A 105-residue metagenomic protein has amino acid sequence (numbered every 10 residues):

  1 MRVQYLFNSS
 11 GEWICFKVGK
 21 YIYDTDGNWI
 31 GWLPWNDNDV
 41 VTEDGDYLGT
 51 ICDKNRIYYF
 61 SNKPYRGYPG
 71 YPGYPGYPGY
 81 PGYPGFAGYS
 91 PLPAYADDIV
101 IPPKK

Functional and structural regions predicted by a protein language model:
M1-Q4, E12, D44-K105: Long terminal segments
M1-Y21, D26: N-terminal leader/targeting segments and the first structural element of proteins
R2, V18, N36-N38, P91-L92: Generic secretory/membrane-interface signal
K20, N28-I30, N36-L48: Compact, well-ordered interaction domains used in eukaryotic information-processing assemblies
Y23-D24, D39-V41, R56-Y59: A short local loop/turn or secondary-structure capping micro-motif enriched for an aromatic residue
